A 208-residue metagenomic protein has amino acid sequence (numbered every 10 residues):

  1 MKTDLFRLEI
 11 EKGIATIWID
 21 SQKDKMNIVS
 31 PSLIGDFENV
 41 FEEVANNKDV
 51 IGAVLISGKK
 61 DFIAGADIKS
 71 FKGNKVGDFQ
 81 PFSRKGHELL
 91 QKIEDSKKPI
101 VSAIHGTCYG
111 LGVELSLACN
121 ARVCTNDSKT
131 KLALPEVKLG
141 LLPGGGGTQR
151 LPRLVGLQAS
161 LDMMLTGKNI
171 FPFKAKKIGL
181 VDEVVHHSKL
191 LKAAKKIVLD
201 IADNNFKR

Functional and structural regions predicted by a protein language model:
M1-D20, K25, L165-R208: Amphipathic alpha-helical segments at domain termini/boundaries
M1-I56, G77, R84, E88-Q91: Conserved CoA-thioester-binding segment of acyl-CoA-metabolizing enzymes
S57-L89, C108, K138-G140: Glycine- (often His-adjacent) and acidic-residue-rich active-site loop that binds/positions the CoA thioester
K69-G77, E114, C119-N126, L154: A glycine- and small-aliphatic-rich helix-loop capping segment at beta-alpha/alpha-beta transitions that lines
H87, Q91-L139, P143: Glycine-rich beta-to-alpha active-site loop
T148-Q158: Hydrophobic, secondary-structure "cap" segments at the distal end of domains
